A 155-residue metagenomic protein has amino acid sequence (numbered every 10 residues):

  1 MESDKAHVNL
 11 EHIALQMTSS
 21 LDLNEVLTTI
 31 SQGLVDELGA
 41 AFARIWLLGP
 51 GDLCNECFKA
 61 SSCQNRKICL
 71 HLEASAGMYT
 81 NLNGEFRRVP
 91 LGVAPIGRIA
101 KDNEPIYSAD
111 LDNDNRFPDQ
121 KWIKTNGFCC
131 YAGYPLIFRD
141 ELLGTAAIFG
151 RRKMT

Functional and structural regions predicted by a protein language model:
M1-E2, N115-P118, L143, F149-T155: Regulatory loop-to-helix N-cap segments in sensory/regulatory domains that couple ligand/signal detection
M1-E25, T29, D36, L143: Signal-transmission linkers at sensory-effector interfaces
Q32-V35, F42-R87: GAF sensory/regulatory domain recognition with acknowledged cross-activation on helical regulatory dimers
A43, Y134, A146: Conserved GNAT-family N-acetyltransferase fold
G51, I137-L142, R151: Flexible loop/coil segments at beta-strand boundaries within sensory signal-transduction domains
N65-A74, Y79-P118: Regulatory sensory and allosteric helical modules in signal-transduction proteins and certain transcription factors
P95, C129-I137: A short, aliphatic-rich beta-strand micro-motif
Q120, N126-F128, G144-A146: Sensory/regulatory domains in signal-transduction proteins
